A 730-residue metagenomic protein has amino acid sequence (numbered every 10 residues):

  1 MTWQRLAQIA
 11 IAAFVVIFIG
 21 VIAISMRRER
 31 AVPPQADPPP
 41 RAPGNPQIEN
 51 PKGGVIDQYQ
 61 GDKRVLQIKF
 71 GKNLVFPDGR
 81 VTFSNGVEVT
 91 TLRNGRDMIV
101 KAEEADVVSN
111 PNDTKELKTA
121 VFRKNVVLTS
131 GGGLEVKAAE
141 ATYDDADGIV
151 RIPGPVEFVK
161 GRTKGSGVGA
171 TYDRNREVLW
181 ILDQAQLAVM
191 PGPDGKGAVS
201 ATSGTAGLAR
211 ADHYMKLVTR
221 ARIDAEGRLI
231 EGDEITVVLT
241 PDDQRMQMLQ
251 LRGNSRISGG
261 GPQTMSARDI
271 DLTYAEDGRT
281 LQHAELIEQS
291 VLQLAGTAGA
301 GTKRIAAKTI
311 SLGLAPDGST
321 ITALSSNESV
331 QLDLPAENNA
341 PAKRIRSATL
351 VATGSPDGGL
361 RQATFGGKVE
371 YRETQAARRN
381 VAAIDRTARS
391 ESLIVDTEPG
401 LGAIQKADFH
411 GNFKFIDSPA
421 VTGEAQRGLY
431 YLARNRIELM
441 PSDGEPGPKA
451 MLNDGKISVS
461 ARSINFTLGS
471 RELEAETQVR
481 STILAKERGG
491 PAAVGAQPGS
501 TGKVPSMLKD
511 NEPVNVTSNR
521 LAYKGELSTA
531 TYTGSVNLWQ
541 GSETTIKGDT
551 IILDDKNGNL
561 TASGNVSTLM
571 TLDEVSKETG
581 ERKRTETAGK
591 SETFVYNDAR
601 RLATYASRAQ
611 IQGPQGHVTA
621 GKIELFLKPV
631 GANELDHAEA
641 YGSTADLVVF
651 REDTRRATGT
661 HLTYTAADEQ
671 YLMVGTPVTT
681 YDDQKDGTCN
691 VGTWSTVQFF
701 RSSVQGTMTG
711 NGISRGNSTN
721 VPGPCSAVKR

Functional and structural regions predicted by a protein language model:
M1-R730: Mature-chain termini and adjacent capping regions
